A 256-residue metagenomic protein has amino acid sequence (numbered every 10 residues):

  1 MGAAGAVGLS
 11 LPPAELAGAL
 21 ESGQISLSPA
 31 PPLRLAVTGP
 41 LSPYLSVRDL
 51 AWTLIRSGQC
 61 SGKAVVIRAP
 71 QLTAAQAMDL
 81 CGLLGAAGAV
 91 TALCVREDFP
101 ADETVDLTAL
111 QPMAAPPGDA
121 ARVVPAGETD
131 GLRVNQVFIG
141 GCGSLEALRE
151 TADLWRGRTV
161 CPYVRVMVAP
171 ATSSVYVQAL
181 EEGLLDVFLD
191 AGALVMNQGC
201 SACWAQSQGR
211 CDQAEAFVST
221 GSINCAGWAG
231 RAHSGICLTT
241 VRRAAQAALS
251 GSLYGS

Functional and structural regions predicted by a protein language model:
M1-S256: Fe-S-dependent hydro-lyases/dehydratases of central metabolism
